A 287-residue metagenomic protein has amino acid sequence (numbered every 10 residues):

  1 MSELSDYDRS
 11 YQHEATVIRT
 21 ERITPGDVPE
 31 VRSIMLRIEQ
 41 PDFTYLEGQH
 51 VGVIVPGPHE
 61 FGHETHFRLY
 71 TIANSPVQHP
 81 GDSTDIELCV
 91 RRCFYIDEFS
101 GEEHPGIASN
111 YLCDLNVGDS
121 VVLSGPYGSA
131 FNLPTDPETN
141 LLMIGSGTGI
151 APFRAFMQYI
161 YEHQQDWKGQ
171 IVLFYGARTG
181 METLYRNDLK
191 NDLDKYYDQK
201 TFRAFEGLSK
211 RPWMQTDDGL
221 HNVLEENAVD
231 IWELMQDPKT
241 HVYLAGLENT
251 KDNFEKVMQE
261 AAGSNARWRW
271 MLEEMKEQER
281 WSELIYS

Functional and structural regions predicted by a protein language model:
S2-H13, D27-P29, Q164-S287: Reductase modules of NAD(P)H-dependent flavoproteins
S5-L115: Ferredoxin-reductase
V51, V121-L123: Generic structural signal for buried aliphatic residues
G57, R92, G147, A177-T179 (+1 more regions): Residue-level signal for short, function-critical loop segments
G57-E60, S124-A130: Short, charged beta-turn/beta-strand-edge "cap" motif at the junction between a beta-strand and an adjacent loop
G118: Active-site-proximal polar cores
P134-T139, P238: Short helix-loop-beta connector
L141-I160, R178, T250: Active-site beta-strand/loop microenvironment that shapes enzyme catalytic pockets
